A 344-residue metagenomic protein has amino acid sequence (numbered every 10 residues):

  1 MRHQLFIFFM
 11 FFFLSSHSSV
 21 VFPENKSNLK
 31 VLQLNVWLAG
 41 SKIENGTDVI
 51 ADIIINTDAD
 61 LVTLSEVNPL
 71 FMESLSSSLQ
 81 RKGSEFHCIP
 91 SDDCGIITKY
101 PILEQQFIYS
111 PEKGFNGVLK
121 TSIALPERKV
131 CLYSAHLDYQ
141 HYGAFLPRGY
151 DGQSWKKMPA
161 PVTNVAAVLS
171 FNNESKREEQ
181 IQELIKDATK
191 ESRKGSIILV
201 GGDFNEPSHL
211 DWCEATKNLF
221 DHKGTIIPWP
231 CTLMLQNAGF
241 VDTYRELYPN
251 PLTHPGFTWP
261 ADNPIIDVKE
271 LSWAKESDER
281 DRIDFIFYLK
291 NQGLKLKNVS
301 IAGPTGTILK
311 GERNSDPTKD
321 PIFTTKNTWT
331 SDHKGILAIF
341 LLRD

Functional and structural regions predicted by a protein language model:
R2-L5, S16-S78, V130, D281 (+3 more regions): N-terminal, active-site-proximal structural segment of metallo-dependent hydrolase catalytic domains
L29-V36, I50-F71, L132-A135, A167-A215 (+4 more regions): Active-site beta-strand/loop signature of hydrolases that rely on acidic residues for catalysis
A39-S41, P69-E73, F115-N116, Q140-G143 (+3 more regions): Active-site environment of divalent metal-dependent phosphoester hydrolases
G40-T47, L64-M72, P90, E174-I181 (+3 more regions): Solvent-exposed, acidic/flexible segments
I43, L61-D151, N298-I301: Structured beta-strand-rich core segments of catalytic domains in phosphoester-bond hydrolases
I50-A51, C94, T232: Short hydrophobic/charged patches on amphipathic alpha-helices used for structural packing and interfaces
F145-E174, A215, H222: A solvent-exposed, charged loop/short amphipathic helix patch at secondary-structure junctions
T189-L199, F204-D344: Metal-dependent phosphoester-hydrolase catalytic domains
